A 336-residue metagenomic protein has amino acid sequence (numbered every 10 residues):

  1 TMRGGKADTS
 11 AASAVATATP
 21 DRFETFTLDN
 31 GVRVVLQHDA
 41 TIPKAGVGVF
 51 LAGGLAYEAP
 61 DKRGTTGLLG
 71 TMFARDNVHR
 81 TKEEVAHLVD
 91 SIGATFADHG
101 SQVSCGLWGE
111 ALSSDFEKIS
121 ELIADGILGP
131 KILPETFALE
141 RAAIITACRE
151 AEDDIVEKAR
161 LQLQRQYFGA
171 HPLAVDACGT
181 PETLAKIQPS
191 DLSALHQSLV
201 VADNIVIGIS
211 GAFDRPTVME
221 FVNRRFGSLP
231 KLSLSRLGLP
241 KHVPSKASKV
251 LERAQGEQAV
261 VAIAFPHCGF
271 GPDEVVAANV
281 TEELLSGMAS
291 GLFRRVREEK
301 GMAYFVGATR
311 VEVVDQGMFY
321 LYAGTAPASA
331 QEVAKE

Functional and structural regions predicted by a protein language model:
T1, V32-G53, R63, L234-G291 (+1 more regions): His/Glu-based metal-binding/catalytic segments typifying zinc-dependent metallopeptidases
T1-A12, T27, V35-H38, T81-L234 (+3 more regions): Charge-rich, well-structured scaffold segments of protease-associated domains
T19-R22: Short, small/polar residue-rich loop motifs at catalytic or cofactor-binding pockets
T25, K44-G46, S104, S248 (+3 more regions): A residue-level signal for beta-strand positions that form part of recognition/binding surfaces within mature
L28, L51-A52, L69, I209: A secondary-structure boundary/capping signal
G54-K62, D153-V156: Cytochrome P450
G64-D76: Active-site SXXK
T66, V201-V206, V276-A277: Short, surface-exposed connector motifs at secondary-structure boundaries
